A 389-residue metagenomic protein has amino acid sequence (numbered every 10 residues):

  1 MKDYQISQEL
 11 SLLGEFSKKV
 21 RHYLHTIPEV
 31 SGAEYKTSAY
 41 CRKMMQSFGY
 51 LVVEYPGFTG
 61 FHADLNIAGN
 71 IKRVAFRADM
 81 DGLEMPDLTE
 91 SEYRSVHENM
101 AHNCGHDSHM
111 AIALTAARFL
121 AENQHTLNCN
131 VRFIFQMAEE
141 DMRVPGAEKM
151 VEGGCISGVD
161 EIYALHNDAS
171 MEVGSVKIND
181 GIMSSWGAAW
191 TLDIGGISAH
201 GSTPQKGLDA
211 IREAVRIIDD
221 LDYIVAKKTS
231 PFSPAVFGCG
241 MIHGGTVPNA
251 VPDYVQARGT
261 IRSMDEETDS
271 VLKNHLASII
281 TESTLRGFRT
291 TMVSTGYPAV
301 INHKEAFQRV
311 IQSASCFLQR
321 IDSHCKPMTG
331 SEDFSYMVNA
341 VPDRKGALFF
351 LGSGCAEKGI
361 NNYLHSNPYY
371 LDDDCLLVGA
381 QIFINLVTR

Functional and structural regions predicted by a protein language model:
K2, L13-F16, V20, A33-M44 (+16 more regions): General structural feature for long, well-ordered alpha-helical segments within catalytic domains of soluble enzymes
K2-H102, D107, A111-C129: Acidic/His- and Gly-rich active-site-bordering loop/insert found across diverse amide/peptide-bond hydrolases
L24, F76, H106, F133 (+7 more regions): Divalent metal-coordination and catalytic microenvironments
H25-I27, H102, H106-H109, H166 (+2 more regions): Histidine-centered active-site/metal-ligand motif
H62, L83, S91-A101, S108 (+2 more regions): Histidine/acidic-residue-rich, glycine-tolerant segments that coordinate divalent metal ions
A75-R77, P86, W190, A347-S353: Non-cysteine beta-strand/loop elements that form the S-adenosyl-L-methionine
V215-R389: Metal-dependent amide/peptide-bond hydrolase catalytic core, centered on the "pita-bread" metallohydrolase fold
